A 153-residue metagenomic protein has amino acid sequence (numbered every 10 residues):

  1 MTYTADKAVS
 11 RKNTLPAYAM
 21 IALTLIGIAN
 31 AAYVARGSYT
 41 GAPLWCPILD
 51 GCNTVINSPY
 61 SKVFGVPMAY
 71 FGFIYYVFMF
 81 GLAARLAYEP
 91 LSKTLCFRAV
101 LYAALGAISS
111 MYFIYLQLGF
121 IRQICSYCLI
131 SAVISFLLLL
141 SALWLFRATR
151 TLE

Functional and structural regions predicted by a protein language model:
T2-E153: Membrane-interfacial helix-loop segments of redox and metal-homeostasis proteins, especially TM-loop-TM junctions
